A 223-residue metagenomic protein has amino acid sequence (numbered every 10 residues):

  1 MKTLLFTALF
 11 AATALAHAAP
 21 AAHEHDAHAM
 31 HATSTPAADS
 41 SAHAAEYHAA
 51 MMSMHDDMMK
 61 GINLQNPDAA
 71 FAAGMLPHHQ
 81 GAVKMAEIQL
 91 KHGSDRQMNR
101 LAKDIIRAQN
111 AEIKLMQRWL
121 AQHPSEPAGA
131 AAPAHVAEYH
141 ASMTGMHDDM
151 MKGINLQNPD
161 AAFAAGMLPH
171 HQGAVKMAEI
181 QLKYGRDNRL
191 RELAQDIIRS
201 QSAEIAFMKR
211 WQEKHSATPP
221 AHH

Functional and structural regions predicted by a protein language model:
M1-H17: Gram-negative bacterial Sec-dependent N-terminal signal peptides
P20-H223: All-alpha RGS (Regulator of G-protein Signaling) helical domain and cognate RGS-like helical scaffolds
